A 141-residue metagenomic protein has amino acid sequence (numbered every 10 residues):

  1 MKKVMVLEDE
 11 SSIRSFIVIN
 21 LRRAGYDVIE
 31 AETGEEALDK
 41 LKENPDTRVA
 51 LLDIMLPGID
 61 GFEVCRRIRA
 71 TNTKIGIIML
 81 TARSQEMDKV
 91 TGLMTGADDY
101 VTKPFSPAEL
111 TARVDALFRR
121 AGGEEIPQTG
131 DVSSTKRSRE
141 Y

Functional and structural regions predicted by a protein language model:
K3, F118-Y141: Short, Lys/Arg-enriched segments at the junction into DNA-binding effector domains of transcriptional regulators
E8: Conserved acidic carboxylate
S15-R23: Charged docking surfaces used in two-component/phosphorelay signaling
E30-V49: Acidic, metal-coordinating helix/loop segments flanking the phosphotransfer/catalytic sites of two-component signaling
D53, T81: Active-site residues of response regulator receiver
P57, Q85, K103: The feature encodes the CheY-like receiver
